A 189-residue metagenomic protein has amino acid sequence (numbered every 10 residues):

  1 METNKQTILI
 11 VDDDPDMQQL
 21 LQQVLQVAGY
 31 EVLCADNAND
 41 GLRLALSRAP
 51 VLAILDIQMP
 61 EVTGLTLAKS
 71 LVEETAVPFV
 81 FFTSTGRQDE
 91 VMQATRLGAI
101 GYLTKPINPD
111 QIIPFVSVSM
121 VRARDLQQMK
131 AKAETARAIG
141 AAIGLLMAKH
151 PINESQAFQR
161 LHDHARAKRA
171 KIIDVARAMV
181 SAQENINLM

Functional and structural regions predicted by a protein language model:
E2-D16, L21-L25, A53: Conserved acidic segment of CheY-like receiver
Q18, P60, T83, R87: The feature encodes the CheY-like receiver
G29-D36, L44: Short hydrophobic/Thr-rich beta-strand motif most characteristic of the beta2 strand and flanking loop of CheY-like
D36-D40, E61-T66: Acidic catalytic/metal-coordinating carboxylates
R43, L65-T75: Short amphipathic alpha-helix used as the core "switch/output" element in two-component signaling
R48-I54: Active-site beta3 strand of CheY-like receiver
D89, I107-V116: C-terminal output helix
K130-M189: C-terminal output/effector regions of signal-responsive regulators
